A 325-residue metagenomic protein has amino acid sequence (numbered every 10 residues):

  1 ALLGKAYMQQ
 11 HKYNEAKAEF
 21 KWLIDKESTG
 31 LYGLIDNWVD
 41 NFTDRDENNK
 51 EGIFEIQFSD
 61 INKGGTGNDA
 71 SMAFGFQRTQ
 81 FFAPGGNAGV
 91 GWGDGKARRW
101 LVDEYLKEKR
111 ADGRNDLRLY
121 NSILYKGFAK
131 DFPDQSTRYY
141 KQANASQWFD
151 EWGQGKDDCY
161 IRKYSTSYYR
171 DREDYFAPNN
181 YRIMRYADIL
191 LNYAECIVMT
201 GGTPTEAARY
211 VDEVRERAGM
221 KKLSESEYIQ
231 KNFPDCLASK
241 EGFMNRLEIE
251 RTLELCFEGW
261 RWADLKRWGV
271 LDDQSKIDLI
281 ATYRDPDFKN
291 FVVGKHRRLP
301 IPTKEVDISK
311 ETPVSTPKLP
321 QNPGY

Functional and structural regions predicted by a protein language model:
A1-M72, K109-Y325: Acidic/polar-rich alpha-helix caps and helix-coil junctions
M72-R99, Q142-E151: Short, cationic low-complexity segments
N87-G93, V102-K107, N180, N232-P234: Active-site rim elements
R98-E104, P204, P302: Residue-level signal for threonine
